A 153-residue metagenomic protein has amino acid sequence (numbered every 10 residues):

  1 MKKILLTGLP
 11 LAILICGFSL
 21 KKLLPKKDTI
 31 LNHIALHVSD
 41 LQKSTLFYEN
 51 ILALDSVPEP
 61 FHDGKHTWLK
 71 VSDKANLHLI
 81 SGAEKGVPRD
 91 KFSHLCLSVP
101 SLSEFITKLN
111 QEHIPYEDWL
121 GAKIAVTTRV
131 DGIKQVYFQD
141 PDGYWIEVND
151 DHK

Functional and structural regions predicted by a protein language model:
M1-K26: Bacterial Sec-dependent N-terminal signal peptides
S19-Q42, S93-L95: N-terminal beta-strand motif that seeds the catalytic metal site of vicinal oxygen chelate
L36-N76: Core segments of cupin and vicinal oxygen chelate
V38-Q42, L95-D142: Vicinal oxygen chelate
D63, K91, G132: Exposed loop/turn and edge beta-strand positions of beta-sandwich/beta-sheet ligand-binding modules
W68-N110: Mid-chain, structured segments of secreted extracytoplasmic proteins
L69-D73, F138-P141, D151: Active-site beta-strand termini and strand-to-loop segments that position acidic
R129, N149-K153: Short beta->alpha transition motifs characteristic of CBS
